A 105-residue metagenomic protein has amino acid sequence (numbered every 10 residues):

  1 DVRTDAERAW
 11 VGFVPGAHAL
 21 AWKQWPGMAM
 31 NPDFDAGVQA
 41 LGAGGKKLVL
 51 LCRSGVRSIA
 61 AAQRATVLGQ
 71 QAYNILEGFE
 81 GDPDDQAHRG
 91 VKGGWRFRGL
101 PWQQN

Functional and structural regions predicted by a protein language model:
D5-K47, S58-N105: Rhodanese-like catalytic fold shared by cysteine-dependent sulfurtransferases and DSP/PTP-type phosphatases
L50-L51: Short, surface-exposed ligand- or partner-binding patches at beta-edge/loop junctions that are enriched in aromatics
G55: Conserved G/P- and acidic residue-centered "switch" motifs that form tight phosphate/ATP-binding loops in soluble
